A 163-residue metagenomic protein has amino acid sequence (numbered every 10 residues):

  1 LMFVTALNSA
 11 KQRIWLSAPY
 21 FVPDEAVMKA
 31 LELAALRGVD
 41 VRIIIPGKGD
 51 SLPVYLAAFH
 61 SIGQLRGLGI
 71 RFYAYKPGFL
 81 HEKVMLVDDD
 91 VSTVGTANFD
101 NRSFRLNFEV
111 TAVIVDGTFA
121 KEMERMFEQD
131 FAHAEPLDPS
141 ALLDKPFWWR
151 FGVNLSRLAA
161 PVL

Functional and structural regions predicted by a protein language model:
L1-K11: Pre-Walker A segment
A10-L16, Y20-L163: PLD/PLD-like phosphodiesterase catalytic module centered on the HKD motif
